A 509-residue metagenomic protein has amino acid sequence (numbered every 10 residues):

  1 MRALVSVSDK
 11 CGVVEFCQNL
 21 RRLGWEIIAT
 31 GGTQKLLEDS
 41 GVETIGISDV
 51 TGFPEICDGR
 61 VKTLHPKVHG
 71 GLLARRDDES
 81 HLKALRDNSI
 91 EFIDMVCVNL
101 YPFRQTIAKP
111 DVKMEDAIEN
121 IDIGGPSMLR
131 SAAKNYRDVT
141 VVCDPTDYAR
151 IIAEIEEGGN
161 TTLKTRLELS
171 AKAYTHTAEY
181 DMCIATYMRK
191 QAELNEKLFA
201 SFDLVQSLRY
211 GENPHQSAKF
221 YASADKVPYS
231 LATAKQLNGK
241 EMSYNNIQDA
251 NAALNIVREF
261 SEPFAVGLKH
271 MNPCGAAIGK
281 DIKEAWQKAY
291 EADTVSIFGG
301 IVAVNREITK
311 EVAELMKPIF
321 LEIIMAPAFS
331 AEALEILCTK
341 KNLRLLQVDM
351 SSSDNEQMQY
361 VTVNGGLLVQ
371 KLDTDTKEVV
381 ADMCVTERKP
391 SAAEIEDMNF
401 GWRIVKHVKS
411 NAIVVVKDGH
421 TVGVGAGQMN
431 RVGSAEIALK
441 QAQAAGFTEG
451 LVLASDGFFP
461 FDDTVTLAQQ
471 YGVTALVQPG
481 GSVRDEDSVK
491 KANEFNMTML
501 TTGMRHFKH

Functional and structural regions predicted by a protein language model:
M1-V5, M95-V98, Y180-M182, M188-H509: ATP-dependent carboxylate/acyl-activation modules
M1-V50: N-terminal glycine-/serine-/threonine-rich phosphate-binding loop
I27, T44, V139-V141, L345 (+1 more regions): Hydrophobic beta-strand scaffold residues
G32-F103: Glycine-rich nucleotide/cofactor/substrate-binding loop typically near the N-terminus or early in the first domain
T33-L36, T51-C57, F103-Q105, S127-R130 (+6 more regions): Short gly/pro/ser/thr-enriched loop/turn and capping motifs at secondary-structure boundaries
R76-I123, R130-A132, M383, E387-A392: Active-site/ligand-binding-proximal alpha/beta "capping" segment
M128, N135-Y148: Mobile "lid/hinge" segments at catalytic clefts and subdomain interfaces of large enzymes
T146, R150-L198: Non-catalytic interaction/clamp surfaces of large macromolecular machines
